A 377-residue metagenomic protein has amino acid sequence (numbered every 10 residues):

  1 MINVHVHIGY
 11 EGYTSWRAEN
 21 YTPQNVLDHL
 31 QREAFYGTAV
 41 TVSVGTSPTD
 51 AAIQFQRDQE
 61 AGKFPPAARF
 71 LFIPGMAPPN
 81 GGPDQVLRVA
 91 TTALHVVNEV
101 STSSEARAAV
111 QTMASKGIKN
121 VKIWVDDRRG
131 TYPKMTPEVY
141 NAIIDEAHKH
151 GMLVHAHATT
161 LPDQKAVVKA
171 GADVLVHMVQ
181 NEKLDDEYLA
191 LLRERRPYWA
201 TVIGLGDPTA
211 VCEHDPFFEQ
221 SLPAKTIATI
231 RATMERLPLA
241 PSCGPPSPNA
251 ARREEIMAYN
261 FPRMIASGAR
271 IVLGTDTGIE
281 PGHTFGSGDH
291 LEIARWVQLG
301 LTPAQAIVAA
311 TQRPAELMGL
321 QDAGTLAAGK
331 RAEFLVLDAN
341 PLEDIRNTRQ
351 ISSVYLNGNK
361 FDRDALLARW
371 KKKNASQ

Functional and structural regions predicted by a protein language model:
M1-S15, E19-D127, T131-V154, E187-R236: Divalent-metal coordination cores built from histidine and acidic residues
I2-H5, G37, F70, G117 (+11 more regions): Divalent metal-coordination and catalytic microenvironments
G12-S15, I53, K134, Q164-G171 (+5 more regions): Histidine/acidic-residue-rich catalytic or RNA/ligand-binding cores of hydrolases and nuclease-related proteins
A34-F35, A114, V168, I265 (+1 more regions): Non-catalytic positions within long, well-ordered alpha-helices that form the structural scaffold/packing of enzyme
G117, V168-L175, E194-Y198, G268-A269: Glycine-enriched alpha-helix->loop->beta-strand junction motifs that scaffold or abut catalytic
K149, L239-P248, E254-N340, K360: His/Asp/Glu-enriched, well-ordered alpha-helical/loop segment that forms or immediately abuts the divalent-metal
M178-K183, I203-L205, N359-K360: Short, acidic/turn-prone active-site loops that include or flank metal/cofactor- and phosphate-binding residues
A310-Q312, R331-K373: C-terminal cap of metal-dependent C-N hydrolases
